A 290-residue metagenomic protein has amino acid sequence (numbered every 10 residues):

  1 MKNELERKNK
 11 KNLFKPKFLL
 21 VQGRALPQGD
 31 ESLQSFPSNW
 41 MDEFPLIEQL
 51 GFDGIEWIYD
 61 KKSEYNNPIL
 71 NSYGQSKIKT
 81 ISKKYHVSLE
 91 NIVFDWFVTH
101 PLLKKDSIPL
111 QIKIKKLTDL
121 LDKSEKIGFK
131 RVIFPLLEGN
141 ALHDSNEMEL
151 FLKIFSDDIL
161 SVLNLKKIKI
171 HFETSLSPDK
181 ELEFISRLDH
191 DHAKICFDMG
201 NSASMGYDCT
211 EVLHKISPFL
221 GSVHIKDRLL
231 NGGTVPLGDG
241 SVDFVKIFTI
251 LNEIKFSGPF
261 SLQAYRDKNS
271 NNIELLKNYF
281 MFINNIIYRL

Functional and structural regions predicted by a protein language model:
M1-D119, E125, T174, H190 (+1 more regions): N-terminal pre-domain/capping segments
L13, D30, G54, I154-S241: Acidic/histidine-rich catalytic cores of soluble enzymes
K15-V21, G54-E56, H86-V93, F129-I133 (+4 more regions): Structural preference for beta-strand elements that scaffold enzyme active sites
G23-P27, I58-D60, F94-F97, L137-G139 (+4 more regions): Active-site beta-loop-alpha junctions enriched in small/polar residues
A25-P37, P68-I69, K104, I108-L110 (+2 more regions): Gly/Pro-rich active-site loop or hairpin
M41-D42, I81-Y85, V98-K194, S204: Active-site acidic/histidine proton-transfer and metal-coordination neighborhood in alpha/beta enzyme cores
M41-I47, Q75-K79, L117-D122, K153-L160 (+5 more regions): Generic structural signal for well-ordered alpha-helices, preferentially at hydrophobic/aromatic core positions
I47, I55, S82, S124 (+5 more regions): Conserved, mostly hydrophobic/aromatic
